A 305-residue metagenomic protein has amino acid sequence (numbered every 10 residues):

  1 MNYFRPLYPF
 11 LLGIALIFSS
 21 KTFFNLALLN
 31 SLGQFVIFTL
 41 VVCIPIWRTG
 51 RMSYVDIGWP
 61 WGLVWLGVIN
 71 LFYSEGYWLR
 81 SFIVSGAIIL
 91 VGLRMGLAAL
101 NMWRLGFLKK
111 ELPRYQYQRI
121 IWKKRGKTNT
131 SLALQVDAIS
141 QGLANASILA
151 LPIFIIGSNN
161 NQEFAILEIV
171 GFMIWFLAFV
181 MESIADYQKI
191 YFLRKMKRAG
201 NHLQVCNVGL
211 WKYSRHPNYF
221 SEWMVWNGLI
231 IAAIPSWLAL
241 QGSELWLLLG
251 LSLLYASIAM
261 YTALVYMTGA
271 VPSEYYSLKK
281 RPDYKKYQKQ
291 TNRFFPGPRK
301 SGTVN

Functional and structural regions predicted by a protein language model:
M1, I46-G58, L97, M102-L112 (+5 more regions): Interhelical loop and helix-boundary elements at the membrane-water interface of polytopic inner-membrane proteins
M1-L11: N-terminal membrane topogenic signal
F10-N30, Q34-T39, L63-G106, S140-Y191 (+1 more regions): Hydrophobic transmembrane alpha-helices
T39-T49, S53, W59-N70: Conserved donor-binding loop and adjoining core beta-sheet/short helix segment in diverse acyl/aminoacyl transferases
W78, L112-Q116, T128, N292-F295: Secondary-structure junction/capping motif
E111-I120, N161-Q162, I166-I169: Juxtamembrane helix-loop-helix connectors linking adjacent transmembrane helices in multi-pass membrane enzymes
I120-W122, S243-E244: Short C-terminal domain-edge/linker segments immediately following a structured domain
